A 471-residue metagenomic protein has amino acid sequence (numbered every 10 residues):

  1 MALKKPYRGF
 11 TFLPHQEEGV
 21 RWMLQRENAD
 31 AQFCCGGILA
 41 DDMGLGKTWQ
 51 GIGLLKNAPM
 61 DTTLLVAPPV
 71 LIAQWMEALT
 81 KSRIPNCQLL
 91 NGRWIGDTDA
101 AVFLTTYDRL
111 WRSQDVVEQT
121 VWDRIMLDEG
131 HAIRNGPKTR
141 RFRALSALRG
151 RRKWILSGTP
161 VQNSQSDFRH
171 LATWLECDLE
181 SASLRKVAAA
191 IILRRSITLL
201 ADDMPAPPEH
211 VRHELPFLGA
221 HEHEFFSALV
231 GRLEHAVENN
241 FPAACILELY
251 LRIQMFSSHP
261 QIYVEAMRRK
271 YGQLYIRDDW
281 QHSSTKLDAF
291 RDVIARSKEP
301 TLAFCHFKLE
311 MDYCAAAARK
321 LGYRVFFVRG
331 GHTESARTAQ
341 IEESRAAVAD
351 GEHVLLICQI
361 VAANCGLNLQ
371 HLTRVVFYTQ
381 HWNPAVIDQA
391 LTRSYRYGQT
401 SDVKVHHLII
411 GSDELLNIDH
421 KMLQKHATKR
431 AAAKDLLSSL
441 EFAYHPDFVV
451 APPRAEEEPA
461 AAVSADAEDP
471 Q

Functional and structural regions predicted by a protein language model:
M1-I38: Conserved pre-motif I regulatory segment
R8-F10, C35-G36, D42, Q50-P59 (+4 more regions): Conserved Helicase C-terminal RecA-like lobe
M43, R151-S164: Conserved helicase ATPase motor motifs in RecA-like P-loop NTPase domains
D61-K81, H306-L309: Conserved Walker A/P-loop ATP-binding site and its immediately adjacent core in helicase/helicase-like ATPase domains
L71-R93, D178: Conserved helix-turn-beta segment of the N-terminal RecA-like "Helicase ATP-binding" lobe in SF1/SF2 helicases
L104-R109, D115-Q119, K138-G150, I155 (+3 more regions): Inter-lobe coupling linker of SF2 helicases/translocases
W111-D115, N163-Q165, M311-Y313, L355-T373 (+2 more regions): SF2 helicase motor core recognition
W382-L391, Y395-Q471: A conserved SF2-helicase RecA2
